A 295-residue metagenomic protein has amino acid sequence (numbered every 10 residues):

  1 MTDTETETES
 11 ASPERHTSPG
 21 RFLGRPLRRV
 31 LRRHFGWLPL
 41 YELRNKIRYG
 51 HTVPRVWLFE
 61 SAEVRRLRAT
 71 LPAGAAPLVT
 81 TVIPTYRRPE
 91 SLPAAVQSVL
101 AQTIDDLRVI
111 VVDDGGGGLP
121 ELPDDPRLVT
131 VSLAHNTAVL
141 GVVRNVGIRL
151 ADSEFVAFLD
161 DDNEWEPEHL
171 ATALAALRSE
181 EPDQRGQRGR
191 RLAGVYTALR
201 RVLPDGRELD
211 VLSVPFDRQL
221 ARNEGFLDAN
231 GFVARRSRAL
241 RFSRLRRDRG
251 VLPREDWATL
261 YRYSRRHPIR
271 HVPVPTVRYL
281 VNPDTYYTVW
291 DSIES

Functional and structural regions predicted by a protein language model:
E14-R15, P19-S98: N-proximal low-complexity "stem/linker" segments adjacent to membrane-targeting elements
S91, R144, W165-T172, D205-R207: Acidic donor-diphosphate engagement hotspot in glycosyltransferases and nucleotidyltransferases that stabilizes
V96-T137: Acidic donor-binding segment of Leloir-type glycosyltransferases
A134-A151: Glycine-rich, basic loop-to-helix element that forms the pyrophosphate-binding segment of sugar-nucleotide handling
V156: Short aromatic/hydrophobic "clamp" motif used to bind/position activated sugar donors
D160-E164: The conserved acidic donor/metal-binding loop of glycosyltransferases
L170-L209: Conserved donor NDP-sugar-binding/catalytic core segment of glycosyltransferases
F216-S295: Conserved nucleotide-sugar donor-binding catalytic segment
